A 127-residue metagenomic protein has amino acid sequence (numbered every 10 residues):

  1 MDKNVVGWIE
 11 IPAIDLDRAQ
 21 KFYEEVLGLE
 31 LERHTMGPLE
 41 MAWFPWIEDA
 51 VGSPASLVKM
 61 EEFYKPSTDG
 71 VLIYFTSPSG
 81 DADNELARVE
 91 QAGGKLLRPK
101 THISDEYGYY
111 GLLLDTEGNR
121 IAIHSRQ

Functional and structural regions predicted by a protein language model:
M1-Q20, G70-I73, S125-Q127: N-terminal beta-strand motif that seeds the catalytic metal site of vicinal oxygen chelate
E10-S53: Core segments of cupin and vicinal oxygen chelate
D15-L16, I73-E117: Vicinal oxygen chelate
F44-D49, L113-T116, R126: Active-site beta-strand termini and strand-to-loop segments that position acidic
A50, E62-K65, F75-S79: Domain-length accessory/inserted modules outside core catalytic folds
